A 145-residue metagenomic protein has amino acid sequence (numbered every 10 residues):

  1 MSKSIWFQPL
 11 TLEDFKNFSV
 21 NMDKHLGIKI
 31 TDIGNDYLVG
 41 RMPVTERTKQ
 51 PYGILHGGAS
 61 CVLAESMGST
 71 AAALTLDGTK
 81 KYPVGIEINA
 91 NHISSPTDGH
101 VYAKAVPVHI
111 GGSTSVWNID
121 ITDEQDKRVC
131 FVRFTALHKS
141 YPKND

Functional and structural regions predicted by a protein language model:
M1-D145: Terminal targeting signals and extreme-terminal segments of soluble enzymes
